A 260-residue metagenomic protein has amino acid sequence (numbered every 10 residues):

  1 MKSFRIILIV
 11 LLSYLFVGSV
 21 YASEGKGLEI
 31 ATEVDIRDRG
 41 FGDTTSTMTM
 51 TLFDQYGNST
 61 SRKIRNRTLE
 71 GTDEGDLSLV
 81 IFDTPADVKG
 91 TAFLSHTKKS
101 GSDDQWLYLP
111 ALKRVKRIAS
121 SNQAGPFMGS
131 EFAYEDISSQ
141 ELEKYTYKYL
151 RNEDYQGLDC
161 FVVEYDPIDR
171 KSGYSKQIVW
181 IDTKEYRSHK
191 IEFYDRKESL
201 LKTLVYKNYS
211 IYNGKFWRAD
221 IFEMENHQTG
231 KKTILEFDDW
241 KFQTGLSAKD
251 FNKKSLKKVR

Functional and structural regions predicted by a protein language model:
M1-I6: Positively charged n-region of N-terminal signal peptides that target proteins for export
I7-G18: Bacterial N-terminal signal peptides
G18-E24: Bacterial Sec-dependent signal peptides at the C-terminal "C-region" and cleavage site
G25, E143-N152, L201: Long, terminal "pre-/pro-" and other extracytoplasmic accessory regions that lie outside the mature folded/catalytic
G25-A111: N-terminal mature ectodomain segment of secretory-pathway/periplasmic proteins
T32, D83, L94-H96, D104-Y108 (+3 more regions): Gly/Pro-enriched, hydrophobic low-complexity segments that function as extracytoplasmic propeptides/linkers
N66-L69, K148-D154, N208-Y209: Short amphipathic beta-strand and strand-loop transition segments with alternating hydrophobic
V259-R260: Short, solvent-exposed mixed-charge patches
